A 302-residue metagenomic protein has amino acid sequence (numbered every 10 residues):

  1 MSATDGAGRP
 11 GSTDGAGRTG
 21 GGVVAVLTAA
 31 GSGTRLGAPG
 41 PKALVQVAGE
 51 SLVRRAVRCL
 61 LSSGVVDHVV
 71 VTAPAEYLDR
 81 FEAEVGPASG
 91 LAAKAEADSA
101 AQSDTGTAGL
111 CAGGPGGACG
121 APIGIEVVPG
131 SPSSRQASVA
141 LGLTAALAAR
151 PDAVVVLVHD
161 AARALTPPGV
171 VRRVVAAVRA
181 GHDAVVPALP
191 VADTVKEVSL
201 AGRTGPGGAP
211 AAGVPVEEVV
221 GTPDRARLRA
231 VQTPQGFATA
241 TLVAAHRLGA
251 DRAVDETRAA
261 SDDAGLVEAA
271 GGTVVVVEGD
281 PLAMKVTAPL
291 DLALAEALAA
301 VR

Functional and structural regions predicted by a protein language model:
S2-D5, R18-A83, G106-A112: N-terminal glycine-rich phosphate-binding loop and ensuing alpha1 helix
A7-A16: Long, intrinsically disordered low-complexity tandem-repeat segments
V23, G124-E126, L228: Short, conserved active-site loop motifs that form the nucleotide-linked donor/cofactor pocket
G86-V154: Short phosphate-binding loop-to-helix
V155-H159: Short aromatic-hydrophobic micro-motifs that form the base-stacking/packing surface for donor nucleotide recognition
L165-V275: Conserved core of the sugar-phosphate nucleotidyltransferase
V274-E278, M284-T287: Conserved active-site beta-strand element of glycosyltransferases/polysaccharide synthases
V286-R302: Phosphate-binding loop/pocket of nucleotide- and phosphate-handling active sites
